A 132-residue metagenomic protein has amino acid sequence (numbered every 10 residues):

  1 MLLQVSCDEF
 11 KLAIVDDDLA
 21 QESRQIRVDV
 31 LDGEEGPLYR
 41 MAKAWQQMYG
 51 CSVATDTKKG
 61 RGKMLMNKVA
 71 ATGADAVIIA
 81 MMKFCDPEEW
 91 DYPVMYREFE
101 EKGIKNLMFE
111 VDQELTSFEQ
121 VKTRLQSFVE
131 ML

Functional and structural regions predicted by a protein language model:
M1-T57, R61-L65: Redox- and metal-dependent alpha/beta enzyme cores, enriched for Fe-S-associated oxidoreductases and cofactor-handling
A20-Q21, K83, V111-L115: Short beta-alpha junction loops
L31, M41-K43, N67-A71, K83-D86 (+2 more regions): Extracellular glycan-modifying ectodomains
D56-K59, C85-E89, E114-F118: Acidic-and-aromatic substrate-binding clefts and catalytic sites of carbohydrate-active enzymes
T57-G73, W90-D91: A short, acidic, amphipathic alpha-helical segment used as a generic capping/interface helix at domain edges
P93-L132: Peripheral docking tails and interdomain loops at the edges of cofactor- or intermediate-handling domains
